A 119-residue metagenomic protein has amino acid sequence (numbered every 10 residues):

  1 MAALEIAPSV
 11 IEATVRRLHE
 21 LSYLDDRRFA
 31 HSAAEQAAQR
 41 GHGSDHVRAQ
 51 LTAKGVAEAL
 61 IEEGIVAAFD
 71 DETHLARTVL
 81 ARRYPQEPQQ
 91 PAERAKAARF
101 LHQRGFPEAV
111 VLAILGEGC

Functional and structural regions predicted by a protein language model:
M1-C119: An alpha-helical, amphipathic repeat domain used for nucleic-acid recognition, typified by the mTERF helical solenoid
